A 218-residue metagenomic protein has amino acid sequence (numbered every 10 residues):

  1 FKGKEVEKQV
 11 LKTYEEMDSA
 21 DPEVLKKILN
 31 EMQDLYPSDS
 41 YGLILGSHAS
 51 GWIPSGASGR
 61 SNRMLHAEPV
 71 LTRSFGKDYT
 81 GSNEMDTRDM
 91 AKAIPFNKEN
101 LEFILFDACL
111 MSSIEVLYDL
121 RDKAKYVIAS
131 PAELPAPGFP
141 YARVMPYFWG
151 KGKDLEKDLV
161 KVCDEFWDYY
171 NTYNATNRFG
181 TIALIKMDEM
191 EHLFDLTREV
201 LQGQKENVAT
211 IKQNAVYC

Functional and structural regions predicted by a protein language model:
F1-I44, A49, I53-A91, T210 (+1 more regions): Divalent cation-coordinating acidic motifs and surrounding scaffolds that mediate Ca2+/Mg2+/Mn2+/Zn2+-dependent binding
S58-S61, L65-C218: Terminal, contiguous helix-loop blocks that mediate binding/assembly
